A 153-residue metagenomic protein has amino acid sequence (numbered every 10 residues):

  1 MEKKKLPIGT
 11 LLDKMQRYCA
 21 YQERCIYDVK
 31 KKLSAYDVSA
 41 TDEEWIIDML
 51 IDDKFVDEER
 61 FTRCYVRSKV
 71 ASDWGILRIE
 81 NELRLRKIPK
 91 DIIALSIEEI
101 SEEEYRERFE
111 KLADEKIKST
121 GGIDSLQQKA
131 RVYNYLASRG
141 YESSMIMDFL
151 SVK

Functional and structural regions predicted by a protein language model:
M1-K153: An alpha-helical, amphipathic repeat domain used for nucleic-acid recognition, typified by the mTERF helical solenoid
